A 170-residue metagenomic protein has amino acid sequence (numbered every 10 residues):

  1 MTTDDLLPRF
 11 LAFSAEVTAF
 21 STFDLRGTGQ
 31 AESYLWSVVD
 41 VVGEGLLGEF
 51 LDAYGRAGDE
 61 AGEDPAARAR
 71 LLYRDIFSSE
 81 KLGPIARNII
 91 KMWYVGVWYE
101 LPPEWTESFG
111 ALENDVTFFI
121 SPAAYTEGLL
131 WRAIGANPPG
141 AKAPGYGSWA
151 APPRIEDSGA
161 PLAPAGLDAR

Functional and structural regions predicted by a protein language model:
T2-T18: Immediate post-signal-peptide N-terminus of mature secreted/exported proteins
T3, F20-D24, W36-D40, D75-E80: Short, charged/polar micro-motifs that form catalytic or ligand-binding hotspots
D4-P8, L25, G29, G45: Soluble non-cytosolic domains of exported or imported proteins
L7-L11, E32, G83, R87: Non-catalytic, well-ordered alpha-helical scaffold segments
S14-F20, V38, Y54-G58, I76 (+1 more regions): Generic structural signal for hydrophobic core residues of well-folded globular domains
S14-T18, T28-S37, P65-R70: Acidic/histidine-rich, surface-exposed loop or edge segments in extracytoplasmic proteins
G29-G58: Amphipathic alpha-helical segments that form the core helices of the histone-fold
G62-R170: Mature-region segments of soluble proteins
